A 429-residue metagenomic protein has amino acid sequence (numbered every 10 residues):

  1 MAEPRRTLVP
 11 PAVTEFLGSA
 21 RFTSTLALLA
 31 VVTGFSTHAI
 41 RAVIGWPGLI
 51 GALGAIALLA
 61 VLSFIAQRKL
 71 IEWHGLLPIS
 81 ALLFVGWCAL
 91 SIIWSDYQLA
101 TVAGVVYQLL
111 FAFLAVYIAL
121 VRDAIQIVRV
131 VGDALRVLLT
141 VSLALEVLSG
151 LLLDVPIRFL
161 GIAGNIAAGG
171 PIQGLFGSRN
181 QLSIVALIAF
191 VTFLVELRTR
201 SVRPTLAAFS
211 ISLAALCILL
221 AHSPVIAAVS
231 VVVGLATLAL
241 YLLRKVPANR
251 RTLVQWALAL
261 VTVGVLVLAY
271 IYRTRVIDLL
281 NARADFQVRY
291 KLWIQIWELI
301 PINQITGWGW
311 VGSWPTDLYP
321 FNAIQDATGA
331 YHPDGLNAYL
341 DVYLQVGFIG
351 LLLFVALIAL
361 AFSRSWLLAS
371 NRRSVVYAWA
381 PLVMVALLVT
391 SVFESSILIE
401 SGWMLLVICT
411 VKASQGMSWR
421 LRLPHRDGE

Functional and structural regions predicted by a protein language model:
M1-L90, Q126-R129, D133, Q415-E429: Transmembrane signal-anchor hairpin modules in multi-pass inner-membrane enzymes, especially those that act on
S19, S63-P78, E196-F209, P247-V254 (+1 more regions): Membrane-interface helix-loop-helix junctions at transmembrane boundaries of multi-pass membrane enzymes, predominantly
I92-L148, S313, V389: Transmembrane alpha-helical segments and their membrane-water interfaces
L120, V346-L388, L421-L423: Hydrophobic transmembrane alpha-helices and their immediate junctions
G132-A168, G174-Y241: Alpha-helical transmembrane segments of multi-pass inner-membrane proteins
A144, G150, A239-A284, P301-I302 (+1 more regions): A membrane-periplasm/extracellular boundary helix in multi-pass inner-membrane enzymes that assemble envelope glycans
N281-I294, I302, T306-V346, S365-A369: Long extracytoplasmic/lumenal interhelical loops at the membrane interface of multi-pass membrane proteins
P381-E429: Transmembrane alpha-helices of multi-pass inner-membrane enzymes
